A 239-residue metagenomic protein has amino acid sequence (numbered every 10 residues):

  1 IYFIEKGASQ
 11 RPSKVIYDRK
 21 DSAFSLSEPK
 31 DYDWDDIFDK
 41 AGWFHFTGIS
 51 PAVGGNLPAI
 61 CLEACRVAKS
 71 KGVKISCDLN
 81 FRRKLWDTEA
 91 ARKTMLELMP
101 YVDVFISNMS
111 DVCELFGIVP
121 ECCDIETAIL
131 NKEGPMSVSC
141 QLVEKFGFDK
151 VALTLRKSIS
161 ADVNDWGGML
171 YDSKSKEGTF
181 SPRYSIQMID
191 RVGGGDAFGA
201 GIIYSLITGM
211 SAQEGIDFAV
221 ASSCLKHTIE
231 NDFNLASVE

Functional and structural regions predicted by a protein language model:
I1-I49: Conserved N-terminal subdomain of the carbohydrate kinase-like
K20, I49, N80-K84, S110 (+1 more regions): Active-site beta-loop-alpha junctions enriched in small/polar residues
A23-S25, A52-V53, R82-W86, S158-A161: Short, small-residue-enriched loops and turns at beta-alpha junctions that line or gate enzyme active sites
L62, R66-S70, M99: Anion (oxyanion) recognition and catalysis
V67-K74, F146-D149: A short helix->loop->beta-strand "cap" motif at the edges of active sites that frequently abuts
I75-C77, F105: Hydrophobic faces of well-ordered beta-strands that scaffold small-molecule active sites in alpha/beta enzyme cores
L85-S175: Conserved phosphate/ATP/ADP-binding segment of small-molecule kinases
G178-E239: Conserved post-catalytic alpha-helical subdomain immediately downstream of the catalytic base and nucleotide-binding
